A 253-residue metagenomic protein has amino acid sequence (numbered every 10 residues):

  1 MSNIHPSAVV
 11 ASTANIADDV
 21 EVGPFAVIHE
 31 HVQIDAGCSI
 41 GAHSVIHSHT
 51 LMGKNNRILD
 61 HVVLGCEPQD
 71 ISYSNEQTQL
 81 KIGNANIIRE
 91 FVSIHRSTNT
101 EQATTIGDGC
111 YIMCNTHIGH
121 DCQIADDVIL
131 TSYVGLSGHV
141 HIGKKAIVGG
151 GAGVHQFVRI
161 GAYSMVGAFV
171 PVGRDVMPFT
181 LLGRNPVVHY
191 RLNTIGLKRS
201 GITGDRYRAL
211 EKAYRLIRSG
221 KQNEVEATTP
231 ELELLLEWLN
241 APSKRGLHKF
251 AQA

Functional and structural regions predicted by a protein language model:
M1-S7, S12, D18-D19, N55 (+6 more regions): Terminal amphipathic alpha-helical/low-complexity segments used for targeting or macromolecular assembly
N3-G183, V187: Structural signal for interior beta-strand "rungs" in well-ordered beta-sheet cores of soluble enzyme domains
